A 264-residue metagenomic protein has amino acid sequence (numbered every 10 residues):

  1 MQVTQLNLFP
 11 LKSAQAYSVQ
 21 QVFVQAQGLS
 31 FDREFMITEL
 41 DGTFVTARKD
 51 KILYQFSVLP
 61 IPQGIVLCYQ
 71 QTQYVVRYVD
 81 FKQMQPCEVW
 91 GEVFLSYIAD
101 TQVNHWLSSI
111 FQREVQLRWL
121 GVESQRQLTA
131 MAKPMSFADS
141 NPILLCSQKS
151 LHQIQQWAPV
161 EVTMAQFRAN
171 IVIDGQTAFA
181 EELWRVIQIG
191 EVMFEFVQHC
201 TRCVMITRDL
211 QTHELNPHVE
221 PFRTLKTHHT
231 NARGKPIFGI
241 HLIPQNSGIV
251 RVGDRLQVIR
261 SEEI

Functional and structural regions predicted by a protein language model:
M1-I264: Metal-cofactor-dependent catalytic cores
